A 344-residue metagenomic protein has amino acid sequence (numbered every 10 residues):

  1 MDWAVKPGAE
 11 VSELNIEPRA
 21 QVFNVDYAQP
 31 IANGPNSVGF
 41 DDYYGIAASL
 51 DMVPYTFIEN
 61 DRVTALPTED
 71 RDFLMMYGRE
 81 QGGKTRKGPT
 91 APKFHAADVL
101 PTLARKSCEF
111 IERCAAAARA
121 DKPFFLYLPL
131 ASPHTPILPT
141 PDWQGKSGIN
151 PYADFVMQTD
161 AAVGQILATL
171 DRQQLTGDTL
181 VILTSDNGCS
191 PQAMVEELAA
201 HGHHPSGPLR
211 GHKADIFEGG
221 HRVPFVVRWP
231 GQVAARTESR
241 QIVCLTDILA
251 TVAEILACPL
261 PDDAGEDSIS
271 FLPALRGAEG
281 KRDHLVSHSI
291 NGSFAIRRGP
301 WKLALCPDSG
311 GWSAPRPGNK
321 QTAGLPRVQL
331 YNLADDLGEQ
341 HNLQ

Functional and structural regions predicted by a protein language model:
M1-P89, P191, H284, S309: Catalytic-site neighborhoods of secreted/periplasmic enzymes that process anionic sulfate/phosphate groups
E10-D26, A91-P123: Catalytic-adjacent loop/helix segments of enzymes that bind and process anionic phosphate/sulfate esters
P18-L50, P191-V195, A199-I216, V233-T237 (+3 more regions): C-terminal cap/loop subdomain of S1 sulfatases and analogous C-terminal strand-loop tails that border
V25-A28, P35-N36, P136-P139, G145-F155 (+3 more regions): Histidine-centered active-site microenvironments of extracellular/periplasmic hydrolases and transferases
V38-D41, R119-L126, L175-V181, R222-V223 (+2 more regions): Loop/turn elements at helix/coil->beta-strand transitions in domains of secreted/extracellular proteins
V53-P54, I58-R62, D70, S107-D154 (+2 more regions): Active-site His/acidic residue clusters
Q81-P92, P141-K146, R228-Q232, A334-Q340: Short glycine/proline-rich turn/loop motifs
P89-P101, G145-Q158: The substrate-binding groove and active-site-proximal loops of carbohydrate-active enzymes, especially glycoside
